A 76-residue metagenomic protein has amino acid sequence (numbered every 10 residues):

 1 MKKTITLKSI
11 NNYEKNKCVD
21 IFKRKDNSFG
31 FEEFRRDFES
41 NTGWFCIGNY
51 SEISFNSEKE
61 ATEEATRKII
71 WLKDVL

Functional and structural regions predicted by a protein language model:
M1-S40: Short N-terminal "domain-start" leader segments that mark the transition from disordered tails or signal peptides into
K2, L7, S40-L76: Mixed-charge, Lys/Arg-enriched low-complexity segments
